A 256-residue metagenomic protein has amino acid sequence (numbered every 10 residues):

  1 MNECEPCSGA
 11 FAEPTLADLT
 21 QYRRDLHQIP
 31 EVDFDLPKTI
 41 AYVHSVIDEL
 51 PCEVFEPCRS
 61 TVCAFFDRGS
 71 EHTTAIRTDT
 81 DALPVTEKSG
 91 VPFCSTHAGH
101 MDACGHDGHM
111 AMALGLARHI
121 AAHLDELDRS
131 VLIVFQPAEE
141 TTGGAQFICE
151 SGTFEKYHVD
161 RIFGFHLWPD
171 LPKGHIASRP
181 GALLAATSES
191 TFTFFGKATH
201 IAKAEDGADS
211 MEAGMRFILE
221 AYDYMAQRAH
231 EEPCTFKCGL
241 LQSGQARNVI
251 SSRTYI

Functional and structural regions predicted by a protein language model:
M1-P6, A10, A17, A177 (+2 more regions): Polar low-complexity intrinsically disordered regions
N2-D102, D107, A111, G115-L127: Acidic/His- and Gly-rich active-site-bordering loop/insert found across diverse amide/peptide-bond hydrolases
L83, V91-M101, G108, D125-S252: Histidine/acidic-residue-rich, glycine-tolerant segments that coordinate divalent metal ions
Y255: A glycine- and small/hydrophobic-rich beta-loop-beta segment that serves as a flexible "lid/hinge" or phosphate-binding
